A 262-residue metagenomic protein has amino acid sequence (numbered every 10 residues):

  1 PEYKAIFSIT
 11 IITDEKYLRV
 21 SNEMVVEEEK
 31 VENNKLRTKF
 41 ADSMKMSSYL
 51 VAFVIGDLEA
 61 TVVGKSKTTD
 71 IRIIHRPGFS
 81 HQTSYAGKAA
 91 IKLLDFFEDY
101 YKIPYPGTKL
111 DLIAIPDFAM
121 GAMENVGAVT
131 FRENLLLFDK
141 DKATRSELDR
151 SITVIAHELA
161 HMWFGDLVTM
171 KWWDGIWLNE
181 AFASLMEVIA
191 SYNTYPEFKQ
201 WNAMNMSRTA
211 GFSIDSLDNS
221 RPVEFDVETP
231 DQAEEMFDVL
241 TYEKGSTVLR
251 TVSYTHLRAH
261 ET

Functional and structural regions predicted by a protein language model:
P1-E59, Q82-Y85, D226: Extended, low-hydrophobicity, Ser/Thr/Pro/Gly-biased non-transmembrane segments
N34, K65-T68: Intrinsic-disorder/low-complexity loop/linker signature
F40, D70-Y254, R258-E261: Hydrophobic alpha-helical and helix-loop surface patches within well-folded domains that function as non-catalytic
T61-S66, G121-A122: Short glycine/proline-enriched loop/turn "hinge" motifs that connect secondary-structure elements and lie
